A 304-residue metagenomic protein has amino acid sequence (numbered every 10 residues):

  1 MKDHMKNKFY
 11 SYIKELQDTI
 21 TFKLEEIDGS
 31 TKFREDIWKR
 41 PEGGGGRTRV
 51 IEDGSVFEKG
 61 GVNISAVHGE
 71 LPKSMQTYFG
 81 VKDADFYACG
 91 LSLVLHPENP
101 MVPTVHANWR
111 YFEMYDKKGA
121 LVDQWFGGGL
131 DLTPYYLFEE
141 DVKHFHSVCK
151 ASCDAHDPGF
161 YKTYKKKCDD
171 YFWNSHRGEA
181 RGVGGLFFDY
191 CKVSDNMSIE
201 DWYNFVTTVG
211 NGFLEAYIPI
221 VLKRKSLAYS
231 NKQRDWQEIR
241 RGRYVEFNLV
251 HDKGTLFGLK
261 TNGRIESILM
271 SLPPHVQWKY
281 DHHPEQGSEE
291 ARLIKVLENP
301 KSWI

Functional and structural regions predicted by a protein language model:
M1, T261-I304: TerminUS-proximal long segments
K2-Y78, S194-D195, E200-S230, R234-Y244 (+1 more regions): Gly/Pro-rich turn-and-neighbor structural signature
T48-W125: Internal mixed beta-strand/loop scaffold within catalytic domains of large alpha/beta enzymes
G61, Y87-G90, Q124-D131, E179-E200 (+1 more regions): Glycine-rich, often proline-containing surface loops adjacent to acidic residues and nearby aromatics that form
M75-T77, M197, L256-N262, Y280: Short conserved micro-motifs at the rims of enzyme active sites and ligand-binding pockets
Y115-T163, I304: Compact, glycine/acidic-enriched structural inserts
V142-N231, D235: Extended, acidic-biased charged interface segments
R234-Q277: C-terminal, helix-dominated tail/subdomain
